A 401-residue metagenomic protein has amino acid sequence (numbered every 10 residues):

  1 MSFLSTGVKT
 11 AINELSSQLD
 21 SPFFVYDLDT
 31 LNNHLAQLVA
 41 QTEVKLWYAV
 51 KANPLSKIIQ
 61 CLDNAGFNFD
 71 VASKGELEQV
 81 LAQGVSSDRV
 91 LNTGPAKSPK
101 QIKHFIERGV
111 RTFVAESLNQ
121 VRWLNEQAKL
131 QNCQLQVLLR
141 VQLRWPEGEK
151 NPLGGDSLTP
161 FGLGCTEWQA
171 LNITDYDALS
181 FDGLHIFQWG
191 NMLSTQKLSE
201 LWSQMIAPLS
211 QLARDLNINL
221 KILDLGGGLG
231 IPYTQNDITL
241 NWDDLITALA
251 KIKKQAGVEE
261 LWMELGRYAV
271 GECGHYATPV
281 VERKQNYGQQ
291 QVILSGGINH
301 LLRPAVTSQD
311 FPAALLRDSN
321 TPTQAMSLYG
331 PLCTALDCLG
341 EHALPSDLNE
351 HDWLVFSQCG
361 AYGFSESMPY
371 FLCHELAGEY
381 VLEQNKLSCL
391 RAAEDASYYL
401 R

Functional and structural regions predicted by a protein language model:
M1-L135, S180, Q211-R214, N219 (+1 more regions): A charged N-terminal "starter" segment
Y26-D29, N33, N53, N119 (+10 more regions): Conserved active-site and cofactor/substrate-binding residues in soluble primary-metabolism enzymes
L31, K51, S73, F105 (+7 more regions): Conserved, mostly hydrophobic/aromatic
A36, A40-E43, K129, C133 (+8 more regions): Generic secondary-structure signature for well-ordered alpha-helical cores
W47-A49, D70-A72, L91-T93, V114-E116 (+4 more regions): A cross-family glycoside hydrolase active-site/sugar-binding cleft signature
I59, A82, I102-E107, L124-Q127 (+6 more regions): Short acidic, glycine/serine/threonine-rich loops at helix termini
R144-E282, H374: Active-site loop/helix belt of alpha/beta enzymes
E260-R401: Charged (often Lys/Glu-rich) extended helix/loop segments that serve as interaction or gating elements
